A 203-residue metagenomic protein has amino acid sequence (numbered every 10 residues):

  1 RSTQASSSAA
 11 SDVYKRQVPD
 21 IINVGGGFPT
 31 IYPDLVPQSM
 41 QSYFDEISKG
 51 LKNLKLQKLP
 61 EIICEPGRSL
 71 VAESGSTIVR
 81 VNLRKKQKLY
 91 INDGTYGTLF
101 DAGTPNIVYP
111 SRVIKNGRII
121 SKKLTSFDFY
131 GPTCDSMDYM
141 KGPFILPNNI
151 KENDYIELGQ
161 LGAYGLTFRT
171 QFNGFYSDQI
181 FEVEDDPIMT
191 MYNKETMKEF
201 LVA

Functional and structural regions predicted by a protein language model:
R1-Y14: Single conserved hydrophobic/aromatic residue that forms the stacking wall/gate of nucleotide- or nucleobase-binding
S2-Q4, K52-N53, L146, Q171: Short, flexible, glycine/charge-rich loop motifs used to bind or transfer phosphoryl groups or to couple energy/partner
K15-V18, K52-L59: Short helix-capping segments at alpha-helix termini
I22-P29, C64-R68: Glycine-rich beta-strand-to-loop/alpha-helix junction loops that act as flexible
P33-Q38: Short, solvent-exposed loop/turn segments at secondary-structure boundaries
Y43-L54: Alpha-helix-loop-beta-strand connector modules within alpha/beta enzyme cores
E46, E61-A203: Charged (often Lys/Glu-rich) extended helix/loop segments that serve as interaction or gating elements
